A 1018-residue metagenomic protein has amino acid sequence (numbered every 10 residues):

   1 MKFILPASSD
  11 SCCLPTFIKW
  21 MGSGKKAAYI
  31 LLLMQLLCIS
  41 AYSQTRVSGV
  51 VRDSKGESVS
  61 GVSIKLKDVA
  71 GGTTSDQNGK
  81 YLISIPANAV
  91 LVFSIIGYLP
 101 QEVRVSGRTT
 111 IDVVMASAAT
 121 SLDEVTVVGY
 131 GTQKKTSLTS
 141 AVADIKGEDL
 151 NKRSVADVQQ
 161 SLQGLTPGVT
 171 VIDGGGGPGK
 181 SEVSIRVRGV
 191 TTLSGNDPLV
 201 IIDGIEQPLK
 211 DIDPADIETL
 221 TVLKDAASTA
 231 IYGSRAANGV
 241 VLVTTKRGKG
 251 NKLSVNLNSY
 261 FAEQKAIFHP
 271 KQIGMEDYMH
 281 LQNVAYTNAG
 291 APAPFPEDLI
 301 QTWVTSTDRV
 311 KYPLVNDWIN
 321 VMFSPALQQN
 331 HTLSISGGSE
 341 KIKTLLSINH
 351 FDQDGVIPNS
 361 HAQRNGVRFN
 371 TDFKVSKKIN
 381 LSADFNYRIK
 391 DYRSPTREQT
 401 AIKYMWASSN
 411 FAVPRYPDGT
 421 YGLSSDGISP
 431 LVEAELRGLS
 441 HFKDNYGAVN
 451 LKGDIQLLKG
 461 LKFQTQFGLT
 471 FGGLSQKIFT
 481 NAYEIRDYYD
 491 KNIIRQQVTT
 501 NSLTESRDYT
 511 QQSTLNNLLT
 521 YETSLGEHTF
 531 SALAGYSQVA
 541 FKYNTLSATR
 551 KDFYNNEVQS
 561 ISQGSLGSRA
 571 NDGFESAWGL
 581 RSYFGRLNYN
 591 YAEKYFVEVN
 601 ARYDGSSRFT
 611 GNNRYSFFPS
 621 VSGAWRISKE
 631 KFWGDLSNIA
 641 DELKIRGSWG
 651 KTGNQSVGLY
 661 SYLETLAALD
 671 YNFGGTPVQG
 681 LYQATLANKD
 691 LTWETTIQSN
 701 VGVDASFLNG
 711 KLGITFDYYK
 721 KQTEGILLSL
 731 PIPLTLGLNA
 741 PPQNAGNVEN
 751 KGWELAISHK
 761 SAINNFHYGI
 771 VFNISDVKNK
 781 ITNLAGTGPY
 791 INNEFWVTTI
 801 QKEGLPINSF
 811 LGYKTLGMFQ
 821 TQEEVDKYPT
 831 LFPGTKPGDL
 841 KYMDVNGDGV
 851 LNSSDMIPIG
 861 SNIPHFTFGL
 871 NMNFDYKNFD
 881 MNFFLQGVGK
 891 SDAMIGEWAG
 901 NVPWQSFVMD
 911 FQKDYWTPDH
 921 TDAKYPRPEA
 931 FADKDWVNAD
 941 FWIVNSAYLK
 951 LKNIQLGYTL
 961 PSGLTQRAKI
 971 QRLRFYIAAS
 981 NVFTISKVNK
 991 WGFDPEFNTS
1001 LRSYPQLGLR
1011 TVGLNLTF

Functional and structural regions predicted by a protein language model:
K2-R368, F373-N386, G422, A448 (+8 more regions): Short, small/polar-rich motifs associated with maturation and membrane association, primarily at protein termini
K135-T136, I231-G233, N251-K252, A266-F268 (+5 more regions): Switch/connector loops and helix/strand junctions flanking conserved nucleotide-binding motifs in nucleotide-processing
L150, V190, D197, Q329 (+7 more regions): Extracellular/periplasmic, surface-exposed regions of secreted and cell-surface proteins
Q159-L165, A745-E749, P789-F810, S854 (+4 more regions): C-terminal extracellular loops and terminal segments of Gram-negative outer membrane beta-barrel proteins
N256-V310, S547, Q743, A762-N862: Conserved small-residue
I319, R486-Y488, G567, S606 (+3 more regions): Extracytoplasmic gating/loop element in the C-terminal half of outer-membrane beta-barrel translocons and assembly
S861-M894: Glycine-rich, aromatic-lined ligand/substrate-binding cores of catalytic and carbohydrate-binding domains
